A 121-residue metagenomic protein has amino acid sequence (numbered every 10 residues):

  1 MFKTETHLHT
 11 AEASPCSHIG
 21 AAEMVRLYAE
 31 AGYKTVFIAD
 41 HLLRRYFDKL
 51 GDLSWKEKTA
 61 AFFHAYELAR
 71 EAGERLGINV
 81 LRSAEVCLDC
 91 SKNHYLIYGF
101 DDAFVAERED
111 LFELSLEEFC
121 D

Functional and structural regions predicted by a protein language model:
M1-E118: A metal-dependent hydrolase metal-coordination microenvironment
